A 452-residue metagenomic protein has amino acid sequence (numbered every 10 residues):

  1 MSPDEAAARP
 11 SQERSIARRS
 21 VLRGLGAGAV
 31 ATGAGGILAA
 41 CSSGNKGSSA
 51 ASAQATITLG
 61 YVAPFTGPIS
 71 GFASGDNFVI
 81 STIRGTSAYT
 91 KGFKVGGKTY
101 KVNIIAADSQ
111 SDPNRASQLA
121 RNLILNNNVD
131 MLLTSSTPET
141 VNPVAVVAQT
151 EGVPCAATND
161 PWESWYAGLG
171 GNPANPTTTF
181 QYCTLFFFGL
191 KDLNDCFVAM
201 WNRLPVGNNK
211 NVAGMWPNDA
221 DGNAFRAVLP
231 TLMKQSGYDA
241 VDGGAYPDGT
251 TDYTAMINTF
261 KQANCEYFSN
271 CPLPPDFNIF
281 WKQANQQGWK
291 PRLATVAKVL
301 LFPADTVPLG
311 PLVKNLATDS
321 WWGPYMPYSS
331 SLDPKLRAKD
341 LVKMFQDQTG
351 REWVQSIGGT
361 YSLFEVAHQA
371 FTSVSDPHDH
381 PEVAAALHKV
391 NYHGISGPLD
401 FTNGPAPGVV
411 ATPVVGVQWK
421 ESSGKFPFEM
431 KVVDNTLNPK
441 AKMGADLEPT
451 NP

Functional and structural regions predicted by a protein language model:
M1-A17, G28-G35: N-terminal secretory signal peptides
A39-A40: C-terminal motif of bacterial Sec signal peptides marking the signal peptidase cleavage site
K46-Q54, G71-F78, G92-N172, L190 (+3 more regions): Beta-alpha junction/loop-to-helix N-cap segments that form part of ligand/metal-binding clefts
I57-I83, A107-P113, S136-T137, M215-A224 (+2 more regions): Extracytoplasmic "Venus flytrap"
V129-G244, R292-T318: Extracytoplasmic ligand/sensor domains, especially the bilobed periplasmic-binding protein
F187, A284-Y361, S373, E429 (+2 more regions): Extracellular/periplasmic periplasmic-binding protein-like sensory domains
K314, H388-P452: Solvent-exposed, acidic/polar segments of extracytosolic/periplasmic ligand-binding ectodomains
T372-A385: Short, charged, surface-exposed loops that flank catalytic or proteolytic processing sites
